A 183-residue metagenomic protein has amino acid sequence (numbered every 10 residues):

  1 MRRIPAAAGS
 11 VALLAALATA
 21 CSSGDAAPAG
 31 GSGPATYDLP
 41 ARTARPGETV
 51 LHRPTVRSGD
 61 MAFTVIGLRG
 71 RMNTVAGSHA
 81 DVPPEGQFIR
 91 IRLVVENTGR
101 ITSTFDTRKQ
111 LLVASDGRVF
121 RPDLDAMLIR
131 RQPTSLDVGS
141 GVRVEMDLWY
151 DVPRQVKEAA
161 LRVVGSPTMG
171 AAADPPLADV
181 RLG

Functional and structural regions predicted by a protein language model:
R2-R90, E96-G183: Conserved functional micro-motifs across diverse proteins
